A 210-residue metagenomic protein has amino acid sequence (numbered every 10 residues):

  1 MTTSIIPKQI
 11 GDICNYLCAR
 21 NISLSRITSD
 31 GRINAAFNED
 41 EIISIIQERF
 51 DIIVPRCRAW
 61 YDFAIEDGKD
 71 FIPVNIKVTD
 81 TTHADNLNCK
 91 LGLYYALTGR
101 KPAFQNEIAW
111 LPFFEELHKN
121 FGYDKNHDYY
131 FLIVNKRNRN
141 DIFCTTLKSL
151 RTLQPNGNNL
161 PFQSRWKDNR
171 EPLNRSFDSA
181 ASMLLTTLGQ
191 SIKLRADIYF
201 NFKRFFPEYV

Functional and structural regions predicted by a protein language model:
M1-Y61, D67, V78-V210: Nucleic-acid endonuclease domains
K69-F71: Glycine-centered tight beta-turn/hairpin loop motif at sheet-sheet or coil-to-beta transitions
P73-N75: Alpha-helical bundle protein-protein interaction modules that mediate dimerization/oligomerization and scaffolding
